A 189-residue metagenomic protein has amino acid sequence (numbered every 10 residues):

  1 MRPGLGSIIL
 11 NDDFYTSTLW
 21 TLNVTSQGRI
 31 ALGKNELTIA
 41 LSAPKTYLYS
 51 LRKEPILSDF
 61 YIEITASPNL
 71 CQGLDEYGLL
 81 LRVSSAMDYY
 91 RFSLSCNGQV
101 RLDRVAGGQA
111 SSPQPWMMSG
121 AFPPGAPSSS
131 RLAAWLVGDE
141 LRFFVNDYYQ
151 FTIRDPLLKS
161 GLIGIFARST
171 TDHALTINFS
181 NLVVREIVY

Functional and structural regions predicted by a protein language model:
M1-V24, Y189: Extracellular carbohydrate-recognition regions
F14, F179-V184: Extracellular beta-strand elements of beta-rich domains used for carbohydrate recognition/degradation or cell-matrix
F14, I64, G125-R154: Carbohydrate-binding surfaces in secreted/extracellular proteins
G28-L48, V100, F166: Short carbohydrate-recognition loop motifs
L41-G107: Secretory/extracellular carbohydrate-interaction modules and structurally similar beta-sandwich "look-alikes"
L48-P55, L79, M117-P124, I153-R154 (+1 more regions): Beta-strand-rich interaction surfaces with strong enrichment in secreted/lumenal proteins
G108-A133: Short, aromatic/His-centered strand-loop micro-motif at the edge of beta-sheets
I153-N178: Flexible glycan-contacting loops in extracellular carbohydrate-active proteins
